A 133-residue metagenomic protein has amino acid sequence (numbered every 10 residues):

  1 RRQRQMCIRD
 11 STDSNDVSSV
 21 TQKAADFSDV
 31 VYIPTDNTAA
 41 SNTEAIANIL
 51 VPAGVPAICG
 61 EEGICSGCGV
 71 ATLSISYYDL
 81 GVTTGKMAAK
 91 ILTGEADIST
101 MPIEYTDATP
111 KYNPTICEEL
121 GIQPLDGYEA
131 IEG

Functional and structural regions predicted by a protein language model:
Q3-I8: Short, small-residue-biased leader/transition segments that mark boundaries at the very start of proteins
T12-A24: Structural motif
S14-D16, D36-A40, G63-S66: Solvent-exposed loop/turn segments at secondary-structure junctions within structured extracellular/periplasmic domains
S19, C65-S74: Glycine-rich, charge-decorated loop segments at or immediately adjacent to ligand/cofactor-binding or catalytic sites
S28-A40, A57-G60: Periplasmic-binding protein-like
N42, I46-G69: Venus flytrap/periplasmic-binding-protein-like
I75-A96: Hydrophobic alpha-helical segments within soluble ligand-binding/sensing domains
K90-G133: Hinge/cleft segment of the Venus flytrap/periplasmic-binding protein
